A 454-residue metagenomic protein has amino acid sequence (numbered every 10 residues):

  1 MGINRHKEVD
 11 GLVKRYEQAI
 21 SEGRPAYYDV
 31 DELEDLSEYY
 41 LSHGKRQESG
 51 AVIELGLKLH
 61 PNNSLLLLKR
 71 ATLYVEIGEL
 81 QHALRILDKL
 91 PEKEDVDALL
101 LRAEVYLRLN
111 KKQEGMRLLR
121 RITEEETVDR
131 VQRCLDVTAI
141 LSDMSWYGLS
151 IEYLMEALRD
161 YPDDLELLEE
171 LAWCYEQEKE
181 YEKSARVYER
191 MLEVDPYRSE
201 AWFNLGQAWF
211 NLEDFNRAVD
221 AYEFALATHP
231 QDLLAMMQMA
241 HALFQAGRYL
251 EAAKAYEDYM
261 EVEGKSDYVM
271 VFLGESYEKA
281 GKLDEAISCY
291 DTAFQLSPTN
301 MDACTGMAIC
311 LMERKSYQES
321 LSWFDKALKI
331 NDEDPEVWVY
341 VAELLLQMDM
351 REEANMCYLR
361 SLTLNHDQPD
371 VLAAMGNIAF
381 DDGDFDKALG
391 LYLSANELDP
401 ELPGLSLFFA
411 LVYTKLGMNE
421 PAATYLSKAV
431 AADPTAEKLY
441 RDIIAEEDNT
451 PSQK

Functional and structural regions predicted by a protein language model:
D31, L65, D97, Q132 (+12 more regions): Start-of-helix register in tetratricopeptide repeats
L41, V75, L107, S142 (+13 more regions): Position-specific recognition of the canonical hydrophobic site in helix A of tetratricopeptide repeat
G56, K89-L90, R121-I122, E156-A157 (+8 more regions): Canonical positions in the second alpha-helix
L59, K89-E94, E124-E126, D160 (+8 more regions): Structural marker of alpha-solenoid helical repeat scaffolds
K69, L101, D136, E170 (+8 more regions): Canonical tetratricopeptide repeat
E92-V96, E124, A227, E397 (+2 more regions): TPR/TPR-like (Sel1-like) alpha-helical repeat modules
